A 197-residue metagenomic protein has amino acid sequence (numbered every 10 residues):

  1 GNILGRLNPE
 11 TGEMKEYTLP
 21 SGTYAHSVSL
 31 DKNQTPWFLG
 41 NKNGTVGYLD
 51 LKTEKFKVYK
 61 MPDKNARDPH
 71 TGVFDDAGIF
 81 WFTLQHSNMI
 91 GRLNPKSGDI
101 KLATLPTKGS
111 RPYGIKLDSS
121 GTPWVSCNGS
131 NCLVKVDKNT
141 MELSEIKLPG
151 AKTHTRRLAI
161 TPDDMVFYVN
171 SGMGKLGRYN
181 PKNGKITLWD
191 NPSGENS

Functional and structural regions predicted by a protein language model:
G1, P36-K42, F80-H86, P123-G129 (+1 more regions): Conserved beta-strand positions in repeat-built beta-propeller and related beta-rich domains
G1-I3, Y24-S29, F38-Y48: A generic tandem-repeat structural signature
G1-K15, K52, E195-S197: Short intrinsically disordered, low-complexity coil segments enriched in acidic
N2-R6, T45-Y48, M89-R92, C132-K135 (+1 more regions): A short loop-to-beta-strand structural motif that recurs across blades of beta-propeller domains
N8-G12, D50-E54, N94-G98, D137-M141 (+1 more regions): Short loop/turn segments that connect beta-strands within beta-propeller blades
E13-T18, K55-M61, D99-L105, E142-L148 (+1 more regions): A short beta-strand motif characteristic of beta-propeller blades
S21-Q34, K64-A77, T107-S126, G150-M165 (+1 more regions): Beta-rich, blade/repeat-based domains predominating in secreted/periplasmic proteins but also intracellular
G172-S197: Ankyrin-repeat and related helical/solenoid repeat scaffolds used for protein-protein interactions
